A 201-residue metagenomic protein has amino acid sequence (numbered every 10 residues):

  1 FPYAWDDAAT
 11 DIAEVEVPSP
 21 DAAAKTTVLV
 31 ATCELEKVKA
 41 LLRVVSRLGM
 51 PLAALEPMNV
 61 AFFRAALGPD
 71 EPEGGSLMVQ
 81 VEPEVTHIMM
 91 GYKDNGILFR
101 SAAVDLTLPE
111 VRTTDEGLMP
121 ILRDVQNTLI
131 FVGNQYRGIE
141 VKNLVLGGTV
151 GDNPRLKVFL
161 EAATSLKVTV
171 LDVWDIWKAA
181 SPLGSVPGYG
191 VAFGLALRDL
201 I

Functional and structural regions predicted by a protein language model:
F1-I201: Hydrophobic/aromatic-enriched cytosolic interaction surfaces used to assemble or bind macromolecules
